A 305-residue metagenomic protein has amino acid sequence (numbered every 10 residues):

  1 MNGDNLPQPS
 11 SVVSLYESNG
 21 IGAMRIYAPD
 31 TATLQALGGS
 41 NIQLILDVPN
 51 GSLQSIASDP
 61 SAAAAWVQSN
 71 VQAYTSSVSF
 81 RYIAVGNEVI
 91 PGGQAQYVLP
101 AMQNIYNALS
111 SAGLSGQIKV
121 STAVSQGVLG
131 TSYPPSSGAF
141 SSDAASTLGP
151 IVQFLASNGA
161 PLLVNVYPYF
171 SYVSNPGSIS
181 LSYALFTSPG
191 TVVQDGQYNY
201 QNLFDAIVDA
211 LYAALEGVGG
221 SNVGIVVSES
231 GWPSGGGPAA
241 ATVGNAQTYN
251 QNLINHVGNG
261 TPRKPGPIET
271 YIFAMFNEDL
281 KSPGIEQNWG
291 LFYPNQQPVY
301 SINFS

Functional and structural regions predicted by a protein language model:
M1-A23: Boundary/entry segment of secreted carbohydrate-active catalytic domains
N2-D4, P29-T33, N50-L53, N87-G92 (+4 more regions): Solvent-exposed loop/turn segments at secondary-structure junctions within structured extracellular/periplasmic domains
D4-Q8, I26-P29, S55, D59 (+4 more regions): Extracytoplasmic/periplasmic, Sec-exported soluble proteins
S10-Y16, A28-G38: Internal amphipathic alpha-helical repeat/solenoid segments
G22-I26, Q43-V48, T270: Short, well-structured secondary-structure segments
M24, L99-A108, G116, S121 (+1 more regions): Substrate-binding and catalytic surfaces of secreted/luminal carbohydrate-active proteins
T33-D143, V227: Substrate-binding cleft of extracellular glycoside hydrolase catalytic domains
